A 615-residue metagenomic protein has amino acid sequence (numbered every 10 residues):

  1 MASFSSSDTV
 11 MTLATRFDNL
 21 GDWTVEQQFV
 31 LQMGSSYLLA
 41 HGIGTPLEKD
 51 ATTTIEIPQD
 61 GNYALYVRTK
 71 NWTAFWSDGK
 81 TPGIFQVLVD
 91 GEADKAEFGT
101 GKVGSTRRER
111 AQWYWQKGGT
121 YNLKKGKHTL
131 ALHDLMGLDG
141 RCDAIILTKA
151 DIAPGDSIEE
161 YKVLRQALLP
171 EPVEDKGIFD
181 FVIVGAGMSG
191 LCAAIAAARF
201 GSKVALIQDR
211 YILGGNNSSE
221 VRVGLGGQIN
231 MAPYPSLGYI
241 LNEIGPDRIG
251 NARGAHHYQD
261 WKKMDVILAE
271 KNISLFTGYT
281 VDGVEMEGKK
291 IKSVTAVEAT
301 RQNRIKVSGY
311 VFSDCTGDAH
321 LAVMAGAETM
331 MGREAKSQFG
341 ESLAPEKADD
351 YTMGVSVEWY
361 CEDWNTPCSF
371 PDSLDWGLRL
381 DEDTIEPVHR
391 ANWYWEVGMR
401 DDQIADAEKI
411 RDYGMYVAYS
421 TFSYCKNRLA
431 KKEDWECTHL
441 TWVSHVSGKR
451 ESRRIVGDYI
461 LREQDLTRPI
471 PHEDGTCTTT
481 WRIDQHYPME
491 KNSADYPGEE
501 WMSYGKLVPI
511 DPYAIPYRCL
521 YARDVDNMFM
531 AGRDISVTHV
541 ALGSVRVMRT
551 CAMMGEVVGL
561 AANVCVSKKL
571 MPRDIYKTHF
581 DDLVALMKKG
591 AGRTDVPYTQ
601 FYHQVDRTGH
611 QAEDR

Functional and structural regions predicted by a protein language model:
A2-P170: Extracytoplasmic
W76-G79, G99, R141-A144, D156-E159 (+6 more regions): Short, solvent-exposed loop/turn and secondary-structure capping segments
L168-D175, N216, I240, G278 (+2 more regions): Flavin (FAD/FMN)-binding glycine-rich loop and adjacent Rossmann-like elements that form
D175-G187: Beta1/beta-strand and adjacent pyrophosphate-binding region of the FAD-binding site in flavoprotein oxidoreductases
D180-V182, A205, F529: Conserved beta-strand elements of the Class I
V182-V184, E285, K289, G309: Membrane-embedded transmembrane-helix bundle of lipid-linked glycan/lipid transferases
G190: N-terminal Rossmann-fold NAD(P) dinucleotide-binding loop
A196, S202-K203, Q208-E287, M330 (+1 more regions): Conserved N-terminal/central alpha/beta ligand/cofactor-binding core
